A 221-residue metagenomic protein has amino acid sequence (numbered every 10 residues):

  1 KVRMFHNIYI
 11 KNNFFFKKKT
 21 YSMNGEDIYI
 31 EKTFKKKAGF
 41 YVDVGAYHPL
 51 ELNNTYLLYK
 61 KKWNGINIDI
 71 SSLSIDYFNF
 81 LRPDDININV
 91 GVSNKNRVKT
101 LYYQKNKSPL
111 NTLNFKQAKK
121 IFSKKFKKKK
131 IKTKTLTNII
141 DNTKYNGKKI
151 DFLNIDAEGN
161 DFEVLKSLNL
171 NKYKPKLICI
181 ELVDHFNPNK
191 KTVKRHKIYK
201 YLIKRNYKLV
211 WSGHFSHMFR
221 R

Functional and structural regions predicted by a protein language model:
K1-R221: Phosphate/nucleotide-binding beta-alpha loop and adjacent structural elements of enzyme active sites
